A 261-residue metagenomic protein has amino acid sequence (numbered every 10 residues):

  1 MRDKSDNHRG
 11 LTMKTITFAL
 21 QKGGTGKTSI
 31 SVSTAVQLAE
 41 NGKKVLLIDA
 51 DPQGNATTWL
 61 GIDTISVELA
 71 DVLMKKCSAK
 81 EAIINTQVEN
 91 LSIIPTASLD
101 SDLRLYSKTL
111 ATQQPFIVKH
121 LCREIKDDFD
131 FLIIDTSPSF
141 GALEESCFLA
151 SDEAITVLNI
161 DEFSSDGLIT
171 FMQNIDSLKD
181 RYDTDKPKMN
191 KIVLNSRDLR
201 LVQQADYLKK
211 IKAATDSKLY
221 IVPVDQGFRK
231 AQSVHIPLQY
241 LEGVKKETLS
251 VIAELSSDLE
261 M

Functional and structural regions predicted by a protein language model:
M1-M261: P-loop NTP-binding core
